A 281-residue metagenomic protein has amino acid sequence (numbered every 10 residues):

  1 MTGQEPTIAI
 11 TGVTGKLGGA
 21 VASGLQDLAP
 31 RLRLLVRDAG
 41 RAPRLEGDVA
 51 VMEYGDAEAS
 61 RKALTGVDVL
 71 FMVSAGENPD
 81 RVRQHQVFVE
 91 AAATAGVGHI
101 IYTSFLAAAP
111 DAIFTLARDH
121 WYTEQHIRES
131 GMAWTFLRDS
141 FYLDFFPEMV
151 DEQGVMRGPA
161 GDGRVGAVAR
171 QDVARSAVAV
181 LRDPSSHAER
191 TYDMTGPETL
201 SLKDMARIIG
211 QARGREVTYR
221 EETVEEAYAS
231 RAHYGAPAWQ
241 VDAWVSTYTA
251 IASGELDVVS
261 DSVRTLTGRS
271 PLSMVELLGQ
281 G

Functional and structural regions predicted by a protein language model:
T2-A42, G55-R61, T65-V69, G76-Q86 (+7 more regions): Oxidoreductase cofactor-interface core, primarily capturing Rossmann-like NAD(P)-dependent enzymes
E46-D56: Rossmann-fold cofactor-recognition segment
W244-A250, E276-G281: Short linear loop/turn motifs
T249-T267: Long hydrophobic alpha-helical segments typical of transmembrane helices together with their membrane-interfacial
S262, T267-G281: Amphipathic terminal alpha-helices
